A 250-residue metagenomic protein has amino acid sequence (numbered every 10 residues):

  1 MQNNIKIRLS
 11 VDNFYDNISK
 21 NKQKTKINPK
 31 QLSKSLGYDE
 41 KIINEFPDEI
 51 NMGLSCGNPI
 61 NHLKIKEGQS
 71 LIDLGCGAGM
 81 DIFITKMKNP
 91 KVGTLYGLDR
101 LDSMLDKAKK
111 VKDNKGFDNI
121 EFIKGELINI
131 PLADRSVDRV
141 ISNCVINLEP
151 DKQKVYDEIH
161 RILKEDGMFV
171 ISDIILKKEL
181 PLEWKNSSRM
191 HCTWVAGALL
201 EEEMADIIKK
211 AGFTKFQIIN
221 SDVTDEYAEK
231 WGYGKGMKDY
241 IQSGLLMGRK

Functional and structural regions predicted by a protein language model:
M1-S35: N-terminal auxiliary segments of SAM/dcSAM-dependent transferases
K30-S70, I84, K88: Conserved alpha-helix/loop element of class I SAM-dependent methyltransferases that forms part of the SAM/SAH-binding
E67-N129: Class I SAM-dependent methyltransferase SAM/SAH-binding core
I128-R139: A short acidic, Gly/Pro-enriched loop at the edge of an enzyme's catalytic core that lines a small-molecule cofactor
Q153-M168: A short glycine-rich, Lys/Arg-flanked "PGG" loop and its adjoining helix->strand segment in the class I
I175-V195: Short, glycine-/aromatic-enriched active-site segment of Class I SAM-dependent methyltransferases
G197-I218: Short alpha-helix
T214, Y227-K250: Core SAM-dependent methyltransferase catalytic element
